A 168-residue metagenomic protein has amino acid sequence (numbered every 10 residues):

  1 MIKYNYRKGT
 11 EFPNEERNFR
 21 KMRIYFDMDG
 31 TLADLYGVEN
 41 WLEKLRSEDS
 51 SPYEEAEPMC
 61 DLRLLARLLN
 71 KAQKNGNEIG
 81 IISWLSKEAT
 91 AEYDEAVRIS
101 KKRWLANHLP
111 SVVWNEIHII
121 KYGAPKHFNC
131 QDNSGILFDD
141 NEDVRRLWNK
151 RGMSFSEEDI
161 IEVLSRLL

Functional and structural regions predicted by a protein language model:
M1-F26: Non-catalytic pre-domain segments flanking phosphatase-related domains
F19-H108: Alpha-helical substrate-recognition element adjacent to the catalytic core
L64-L68, N129-Q131, V144-R151: A short acidic, amphipathic alpha-helical/loop segment
N75-G76, A106-E116, K150-M153: Structural alpha-beta junctions
E78-G80, H118, I136: A structural signal for isolated positions on well-ordered beta-strands in alpha/beta enzyme cores
A96-I99, V112-I119, S154-E157: Lumenal/extracellular "mature" regions of secretory-pathway glycan-modifying transferases
W114-S134: Donor nucleotide-activated moiety binding/catalytic core segment of transferases that use nucleotide-activated donors
G135-L168: Acidic, Mg2+-coordinating phosphoryl-transfer loop and its flanking beta/alpha structural elements, shared across
